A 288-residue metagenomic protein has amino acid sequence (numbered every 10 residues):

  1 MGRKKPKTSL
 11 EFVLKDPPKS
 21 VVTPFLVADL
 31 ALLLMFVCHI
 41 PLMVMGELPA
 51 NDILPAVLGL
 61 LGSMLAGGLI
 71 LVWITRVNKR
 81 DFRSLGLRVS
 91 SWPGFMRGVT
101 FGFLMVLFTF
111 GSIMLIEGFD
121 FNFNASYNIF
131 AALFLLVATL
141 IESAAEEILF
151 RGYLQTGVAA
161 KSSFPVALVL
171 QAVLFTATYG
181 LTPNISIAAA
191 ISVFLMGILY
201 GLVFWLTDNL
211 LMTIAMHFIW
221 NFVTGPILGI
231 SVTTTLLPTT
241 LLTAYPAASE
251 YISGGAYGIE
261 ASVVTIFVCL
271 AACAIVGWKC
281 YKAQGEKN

Functional and structural regions predicted by a protein language model:
M1-F82, G225-N288: N-terminal, membrane-interfacial amphipathic/helix-forming hydrophobic leader that caps and precedes the first
R3, I40-L58, R80-I148, Q155-A160: Juxtamembrane helix-loop-helix connectors linking adjacent transmembrane helices in multi-pass membrane enzymes
V21-L26, V57, L61, F95-T100 (+6 more regions): Hydrophobic alpha-helical transmembrane segments
D29, A145-L170, L202-N209: Membrane-interface helix/loop boundary segments of multi-pass membrane proteins
L32-V37, V106-G111, A172-L181, I219-I227: Aromatic-anchored segments of alpha-helical transmembrane domains
V37, A189-E250: Functionally important transmembrane alpha-helices
L61-L69, I129-L136, A145, L149 (+2 more regions): Membrane-embedded alpha-helical segments of multi-pass membrane proteins, especially the transmembrane helices
V106-L107, T139-L140, S163-G180, V193-G197: Small-polar-interrupted transmembrane alpha-helices in polytopic inner-membrane proteins
